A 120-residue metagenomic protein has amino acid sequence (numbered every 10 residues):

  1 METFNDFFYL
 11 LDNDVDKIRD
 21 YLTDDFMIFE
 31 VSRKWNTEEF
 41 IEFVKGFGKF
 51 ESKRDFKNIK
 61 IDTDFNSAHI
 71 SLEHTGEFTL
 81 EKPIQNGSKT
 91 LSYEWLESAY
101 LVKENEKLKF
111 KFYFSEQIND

Functional and structural regions predicted by a protein language model:
M1-D14, Y21: Short, aromatic-enriched amphipathic alpha-helices that serve as compact interaction elements
V15, R19-F65: A solvent-exposed, acidic/Ser-Thr-rich amphipathic alpha-helical stretch
F40, V44, F56-I61, G76 (+2 more regions): Hydrophobic/aromatic beta-strand elements that line small-molecule binding cavities or substrate pockets in beta-rich
S52-K53, I70, S92-Y93: Residue-level preference for beta-strand/loop junctions
K60-H69, L101-L108: A short, structured loop/turn motif at beta-sheet edges
D64-K82: A short hydrophobic beta-strand element
Q85-G87: Extracellular loop and loop/strand-boundary signature of outer-membrane beta-barrel proteins
S92-D120: Short beta-strand edge/turn micro-motifs at domain boundaries
